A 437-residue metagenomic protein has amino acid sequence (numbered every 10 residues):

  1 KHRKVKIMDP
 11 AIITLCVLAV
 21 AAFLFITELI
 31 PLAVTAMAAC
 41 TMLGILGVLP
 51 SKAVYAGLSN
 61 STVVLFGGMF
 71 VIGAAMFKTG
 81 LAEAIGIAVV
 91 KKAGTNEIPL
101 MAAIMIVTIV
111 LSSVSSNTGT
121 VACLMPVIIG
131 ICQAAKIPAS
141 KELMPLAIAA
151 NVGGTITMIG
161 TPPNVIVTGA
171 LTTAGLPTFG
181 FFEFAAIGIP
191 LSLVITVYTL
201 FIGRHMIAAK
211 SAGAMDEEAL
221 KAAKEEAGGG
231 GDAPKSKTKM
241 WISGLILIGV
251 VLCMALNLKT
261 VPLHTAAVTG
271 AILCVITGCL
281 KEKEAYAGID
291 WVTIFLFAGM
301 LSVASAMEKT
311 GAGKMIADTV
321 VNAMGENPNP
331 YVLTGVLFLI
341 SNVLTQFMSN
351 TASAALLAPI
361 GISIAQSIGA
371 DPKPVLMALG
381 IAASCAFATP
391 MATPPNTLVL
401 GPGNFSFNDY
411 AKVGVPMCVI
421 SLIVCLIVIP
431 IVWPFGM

Functional and structural regions predicted by a protein language model:
R3-G67, V71-G73, E183-D318, T334 (+3 more regions): Hydrophobic transmembrane alpha-helices of multi-pass small-molecule transporters
P10-A11, L29, L58, M76 (+14 more regions): Alpha-helix capping and helix-loop boundary segments enriched in small/acidic/polar residues
I13, I72, T95, A135-I148 (+4 more regions): Juxtamembrane and boundary regions of transmembrane helices in multi-pass small-molecule transporters and channels
V20, V34, T41, I45-P138 (+1 more regions): Membrane-embedded alpha-helical segments and adjacent helix-loop junctions characteristic of multi-pass solute
A21-I30, V107-S116, I148-I159, L252-K259 (+2 more regions): Transmembrane alpha-helix interface/packing and boundary motifs in multi-pass membrane proteins, characterized by
V34-A39, N117-L124, M144, I156-G160 (+3 more regions): Hydrophobic alpha-helical membrane segments of integral membrane proteins
A36, G67, M105, L146-A147 (+7 more regions): Residue-level recognition of transmembrane alpha-helices in multi-pass small-molecule transporters/permeases
